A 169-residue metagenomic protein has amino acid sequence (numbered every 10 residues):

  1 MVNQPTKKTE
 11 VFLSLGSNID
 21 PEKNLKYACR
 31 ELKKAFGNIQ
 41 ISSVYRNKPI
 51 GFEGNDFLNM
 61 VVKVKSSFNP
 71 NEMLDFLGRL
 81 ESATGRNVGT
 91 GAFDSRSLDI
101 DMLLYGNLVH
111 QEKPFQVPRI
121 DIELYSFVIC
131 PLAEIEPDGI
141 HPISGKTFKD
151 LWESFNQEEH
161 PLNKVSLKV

Functional and structural regions predicted by a protein language model:
M1-T6, S67-L77: Short N-terminal secondary-structure initiator segments
V2-A35, S42-K48: N-terminal beta1-alpha1 ligand-phosphate binding loop
L15-S17, V62-F68, L104-N107: Short beta-strand-to-loop capping motifs
L25-Y27, V62, V117, N156: Amphipathic, positively biased hydrophobic alpha-helical segments used for protein targeting and membrane insertion
Y27-M73: Short, surface-exposed acidic-centric catalytic microdomains
N47-F57, N71-L74, R79-V169: Flexible, gly/pro- and Lys/Arg-enriched active-site loops
